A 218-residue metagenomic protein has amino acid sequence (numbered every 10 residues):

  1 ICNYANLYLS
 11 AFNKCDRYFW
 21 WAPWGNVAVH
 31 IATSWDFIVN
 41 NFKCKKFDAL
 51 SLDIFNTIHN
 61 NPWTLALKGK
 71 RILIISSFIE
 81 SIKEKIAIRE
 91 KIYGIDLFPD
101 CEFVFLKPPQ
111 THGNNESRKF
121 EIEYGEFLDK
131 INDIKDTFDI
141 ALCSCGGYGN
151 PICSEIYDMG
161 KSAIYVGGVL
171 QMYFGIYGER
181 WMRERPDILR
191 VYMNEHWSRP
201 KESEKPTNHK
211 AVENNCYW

Functional and structural regions predicted by a protein language model:
I1-E102: Electropositive, gly/pro-rich neighborhoods at or near active sites that engage anionic ligands
N3-Y4, I122-I134, F138, Y148-N150: A short, acidic, amphipathic alpha-helical segment used as a generic capping/interface helix at domain edges
F19, L73, V104-L106, L142 (+1 more regions): Hydrophobic/aromatic beta-strand patches that form the interior of the parallel beta-sheet core in alpha/beta enzyme
W24-N26, S77-I82, L142-I152, G167-Q171: Gly/Ser/Thr-rich loops at beta-strand to alpha-helix junctions that form or flank small-molecule/cofactor-binding
I38-L50, V104-E126: Glycine-rich phosphate-binding "P-loop"
T64-R71, D96-P99, N132-D139, D158-S162: Secondary-structure boundary elements
P99-Q110, I164-L170: A generic structural motif
P151-W218: C-terminal functional extensions of proteins
